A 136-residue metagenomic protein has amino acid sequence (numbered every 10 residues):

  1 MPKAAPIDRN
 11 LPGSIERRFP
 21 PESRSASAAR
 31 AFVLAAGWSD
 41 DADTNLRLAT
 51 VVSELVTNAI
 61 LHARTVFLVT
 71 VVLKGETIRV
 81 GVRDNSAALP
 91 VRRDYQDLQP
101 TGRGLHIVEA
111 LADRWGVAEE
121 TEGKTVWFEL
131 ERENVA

Functional and structural regions predicted by a protein language model:
M1-E16, I60-A136: Conserved beta-strand-loop-beta-strand hairpin that lines the nucleotide-binding pocket of ATP/GTP-utilizing enzymes
E16-R30: STAS-typified acidic loop motif
S27-S53: Conserved short strand/loop->alpha-helix "switch" segment adjacent to the catalytic nucleotide/phosphoryl-transfer site
A36, D40, N58-A59, A118: Histidine kinase transmitter module recognition
V51, V56-L61: Short, well-structured hydrophobic secondary-structure segments
